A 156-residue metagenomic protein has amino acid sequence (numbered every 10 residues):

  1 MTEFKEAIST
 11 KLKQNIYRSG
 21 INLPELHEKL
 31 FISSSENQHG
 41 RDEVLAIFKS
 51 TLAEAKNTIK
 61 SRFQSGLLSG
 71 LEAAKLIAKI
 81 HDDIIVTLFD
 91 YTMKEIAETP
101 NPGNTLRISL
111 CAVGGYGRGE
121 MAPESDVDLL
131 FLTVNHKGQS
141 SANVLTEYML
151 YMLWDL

Functional and structural regions predicted by a protein language model:
M1-R107, E124: N-terminal regions immediately upstream of nucleotidyltransferase
S109-V144, L153: Catalytic metal-binding acidic patch
M149-Y151: Membrane-cytosol interface segments
